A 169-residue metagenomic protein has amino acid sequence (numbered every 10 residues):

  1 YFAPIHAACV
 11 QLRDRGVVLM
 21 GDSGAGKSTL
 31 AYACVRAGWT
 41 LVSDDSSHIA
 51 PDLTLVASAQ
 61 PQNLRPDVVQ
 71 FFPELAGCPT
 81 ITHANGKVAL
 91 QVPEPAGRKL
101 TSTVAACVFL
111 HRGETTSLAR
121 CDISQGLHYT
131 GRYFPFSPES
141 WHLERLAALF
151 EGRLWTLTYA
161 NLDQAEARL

Functional and structural regions predicted by a protein language model:
Y1-P4: N-terminal pre-Walker A segment at the start of P-loop NTPase domains
A8-D22, R36-L169: Glycine-rich, often acidic-flanked micro-motifs that create phosphate/phosphodiester-binding or positioning elements
K27: Conserved lysine of the Walker
L30-A31: Post-Walker A alpha-helix
